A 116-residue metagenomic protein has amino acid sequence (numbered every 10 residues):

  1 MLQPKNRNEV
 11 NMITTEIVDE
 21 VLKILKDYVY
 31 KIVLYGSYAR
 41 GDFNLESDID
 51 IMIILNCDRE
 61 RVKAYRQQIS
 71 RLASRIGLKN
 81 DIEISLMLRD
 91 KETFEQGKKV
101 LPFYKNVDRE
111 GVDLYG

Functional and structural regions predicted by a protein language model:
M1-K31, R40-G41, L45, N56-G116: Catalytic core of pol beta-like nucleotidyltransferases
S37: Recognition helix of helix-turn-helix/homeodomain-like DNA-binding domains that insert into the DNA major groove
D50-I54: Short beta-strand->loop micro-motif that forms the acidic, two-metal-ion catalytic signature in nucleotide-processing
